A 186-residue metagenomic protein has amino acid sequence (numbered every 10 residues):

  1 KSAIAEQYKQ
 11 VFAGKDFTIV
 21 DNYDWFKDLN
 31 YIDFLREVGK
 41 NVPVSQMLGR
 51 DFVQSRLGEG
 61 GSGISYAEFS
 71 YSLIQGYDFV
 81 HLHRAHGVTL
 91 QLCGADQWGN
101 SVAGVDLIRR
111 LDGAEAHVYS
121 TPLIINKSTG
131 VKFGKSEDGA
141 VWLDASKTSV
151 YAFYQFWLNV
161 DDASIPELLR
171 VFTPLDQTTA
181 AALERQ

Functional and structural regions predicted by a protein language model:
K1-Q97, S101-V105, D112-H117: NTP-dependent nucleotidyl-transfer catalytic core
Q97-W98, L107-Q186: Conserved nucleotide- and phosphate/pyrophosphate-binding catalytic cores in adenylate/nucleotidyl-handling enzymes
